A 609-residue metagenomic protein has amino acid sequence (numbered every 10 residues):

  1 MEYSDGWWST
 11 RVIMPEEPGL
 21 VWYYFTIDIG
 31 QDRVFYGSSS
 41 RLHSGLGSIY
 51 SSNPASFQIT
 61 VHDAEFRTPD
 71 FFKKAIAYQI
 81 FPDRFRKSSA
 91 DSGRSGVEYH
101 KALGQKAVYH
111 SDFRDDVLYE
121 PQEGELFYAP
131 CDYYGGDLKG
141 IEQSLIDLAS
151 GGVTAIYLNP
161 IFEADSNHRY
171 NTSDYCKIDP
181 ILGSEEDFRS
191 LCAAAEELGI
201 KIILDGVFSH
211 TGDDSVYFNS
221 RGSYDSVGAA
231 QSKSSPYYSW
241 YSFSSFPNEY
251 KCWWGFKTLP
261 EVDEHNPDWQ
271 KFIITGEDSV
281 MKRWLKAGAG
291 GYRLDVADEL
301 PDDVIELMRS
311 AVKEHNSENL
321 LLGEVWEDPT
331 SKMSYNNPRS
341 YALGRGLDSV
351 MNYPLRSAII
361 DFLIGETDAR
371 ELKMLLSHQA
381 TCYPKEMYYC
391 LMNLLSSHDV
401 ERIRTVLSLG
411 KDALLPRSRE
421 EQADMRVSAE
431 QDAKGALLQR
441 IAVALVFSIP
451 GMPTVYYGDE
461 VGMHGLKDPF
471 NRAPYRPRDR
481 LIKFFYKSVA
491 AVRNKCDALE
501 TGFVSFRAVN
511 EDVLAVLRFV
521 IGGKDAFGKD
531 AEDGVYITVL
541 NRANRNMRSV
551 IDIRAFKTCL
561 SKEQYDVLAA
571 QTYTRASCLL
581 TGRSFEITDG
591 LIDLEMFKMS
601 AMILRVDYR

Functional and structural regions predicted by a protein language model:
M1-I76, F81, K87, G93-S95 (+7 more regions): Carbohydrate-interacting/catalytic domains
I76-Y78, I156-L158, I202-L204, Y292 (+3 more regions): Hydrophobic faces of well-ordered beta-strands that scaffold small-molecule active sites in alpha/beta enzyme cores
A77, P82-A155, I161-A287, M308-E314 (+1 more regions): Substrate-binding/active-site clefts of carbohydrate-active enzymes
D83, N336, N393-D424, V443-R480: Aromatic/acidic polysaccharide-binding cleft in carbohydrate-active enzymes
D83-R86, F162-E163, F208-S209, L285 (+9 more regions): Short, solvent-exposed loop/turn segments at secondary-structure junctions
Y133-G140, G183-D187, D268-G276, L300 (+6 more regions): Soluble or luminal CAZymes and related metallo-dependent hydrolases
C192-I200, S209-H210, S215-S226, G290 (+8 more regions): Active-site-proximal helices and loops of the catalytic beta/alpha 8
K373, S377, K411-R440, K495: Aromatic-anchored helix/helix-loop segment that forms the rim or "lid" of small-molecule/cofactor binding pockets
